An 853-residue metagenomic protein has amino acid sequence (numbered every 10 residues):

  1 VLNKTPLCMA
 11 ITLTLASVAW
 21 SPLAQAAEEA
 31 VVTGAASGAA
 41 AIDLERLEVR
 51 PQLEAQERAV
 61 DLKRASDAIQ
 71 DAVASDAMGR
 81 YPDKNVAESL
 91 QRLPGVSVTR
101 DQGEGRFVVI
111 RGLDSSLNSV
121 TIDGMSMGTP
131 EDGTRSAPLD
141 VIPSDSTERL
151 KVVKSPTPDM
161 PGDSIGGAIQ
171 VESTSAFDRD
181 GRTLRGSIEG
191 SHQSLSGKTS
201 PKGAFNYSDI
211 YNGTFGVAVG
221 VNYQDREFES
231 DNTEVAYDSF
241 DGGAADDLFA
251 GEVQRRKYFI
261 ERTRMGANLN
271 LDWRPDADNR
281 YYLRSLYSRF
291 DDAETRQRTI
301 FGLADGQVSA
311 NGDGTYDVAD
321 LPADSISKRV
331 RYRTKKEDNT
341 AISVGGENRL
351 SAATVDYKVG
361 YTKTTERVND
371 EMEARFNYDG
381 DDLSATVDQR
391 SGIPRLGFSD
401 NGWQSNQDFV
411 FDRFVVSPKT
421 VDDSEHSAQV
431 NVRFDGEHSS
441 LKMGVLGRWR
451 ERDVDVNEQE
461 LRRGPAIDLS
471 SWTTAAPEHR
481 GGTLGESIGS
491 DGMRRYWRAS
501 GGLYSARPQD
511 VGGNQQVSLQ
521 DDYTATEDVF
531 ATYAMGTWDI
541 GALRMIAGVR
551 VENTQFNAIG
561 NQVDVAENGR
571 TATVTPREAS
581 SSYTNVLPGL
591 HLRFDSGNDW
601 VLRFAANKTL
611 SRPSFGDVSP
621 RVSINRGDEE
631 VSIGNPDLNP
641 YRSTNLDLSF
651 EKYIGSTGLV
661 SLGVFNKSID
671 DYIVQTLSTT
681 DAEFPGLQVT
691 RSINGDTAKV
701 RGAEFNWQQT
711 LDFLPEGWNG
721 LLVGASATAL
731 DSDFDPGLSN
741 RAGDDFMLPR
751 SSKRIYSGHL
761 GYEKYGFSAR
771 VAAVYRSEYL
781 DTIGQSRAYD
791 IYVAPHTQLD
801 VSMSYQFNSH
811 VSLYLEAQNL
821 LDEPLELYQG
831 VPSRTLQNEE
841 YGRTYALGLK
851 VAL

Functional and structural regions predicted by a protein language model:
E45-Y81, F107, S115, M125 (+1 more regions): N-terminal periplasmic "start-of-domain" segments of outer-membrane beta-barrel proteins
V86-S89, R106-V109, T121, A137-D140 (+2 more regions): N-terminal periplasmic accessory domains that precede and gate Gram-negative outer-membrane beta-barrel machines
A87-S126, K154: Extracytoplasmic beta-strand/coil segments of soluble accessory domains associated with Gram-negative outer-membrane
M125-K154, F205: Short acidic/polar hinge/loop motifs at secondary-structure boundaries that mediate gating or recognition
S196-L303, S327, E337-S351, P588-H591: Transmembrane beta-barrel wall of Gram-negative outer-membrane proteins
A323-N339, V517-V529, S581, L610-I669 (+5 more regions): Outer-membrane beta-barrel signature, preferentially recognizing the C-terminal barrel domain of Gram-negative
F665-I669, T679-T680, P685-I783: Gram-negative outer-membrane beta-barrel transporters
L721, Y775-G784, S804-L853: C-terminal beta-signal and adjacent terminal beta-strands/loops of Gram-negative outer-membrane beta-barrel proteins
